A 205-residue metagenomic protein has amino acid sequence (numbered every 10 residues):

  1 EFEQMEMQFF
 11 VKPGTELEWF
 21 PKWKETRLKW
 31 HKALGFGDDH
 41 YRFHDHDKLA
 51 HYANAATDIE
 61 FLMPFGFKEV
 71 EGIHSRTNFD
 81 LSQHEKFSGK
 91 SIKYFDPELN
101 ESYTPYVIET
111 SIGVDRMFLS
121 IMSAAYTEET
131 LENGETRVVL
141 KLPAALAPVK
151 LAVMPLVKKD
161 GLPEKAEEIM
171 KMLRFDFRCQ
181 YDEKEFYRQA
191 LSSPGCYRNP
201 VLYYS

Functional and structural regions predicted by a protein language model:
E1-S205: NTP/phosphate- and nucleic-acid-binding module
